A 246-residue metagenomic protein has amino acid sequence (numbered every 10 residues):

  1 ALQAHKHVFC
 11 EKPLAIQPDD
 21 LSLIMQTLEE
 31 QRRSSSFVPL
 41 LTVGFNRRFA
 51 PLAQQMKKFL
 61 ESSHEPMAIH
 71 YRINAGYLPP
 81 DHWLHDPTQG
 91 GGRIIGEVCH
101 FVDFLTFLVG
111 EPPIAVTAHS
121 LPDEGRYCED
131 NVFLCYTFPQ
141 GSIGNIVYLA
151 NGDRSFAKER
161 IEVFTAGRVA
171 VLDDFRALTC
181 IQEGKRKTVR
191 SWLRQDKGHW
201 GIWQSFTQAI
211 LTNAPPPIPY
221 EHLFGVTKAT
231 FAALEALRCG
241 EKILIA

Functional and structural regions predicted by a protein language model:
A1-F45: Beta-strand-loop-alpha-helix segment that lines the small-molecule cofactor/substrate pocket of alpha/beta enzymes
H5, H82-Q89, G184-V189: Short glycine/proline- and charge-enriched loop/turn segments that cap or connect secondary-structure elements
L23, P51, Q55-K58, F104 (+3 more regions): Alpha-helical elements of Rossmann-like donor-binding domains used by nucleotide-donor carbohydrate transfer enzymes
Q26-L40, L52-M67, F164: Basic phosphate/pyrophosphate-binding loop/patch that engages nucleotide-derived ligands
S36, P139, Q208-A246: C-terminal helix-rich "cap/oligomerization" subdomain common to oxidoreductases
R47-G125, G240: Predominantly a Rossmann-like dinucleotide-binding segment in NAD(P)-dependent oxidoreductases
G96, V102-A177, G201-A214: Contiguous beta-strand/loop segments that form the cofactor/metal-binding neighborhood of enzyme cores
W192-Q204: Active-site loop of classical SDR/Rossmann-like NAD(P)-dependent oxidoreductases, centered on the catalytic Tyr-X3-Lys
